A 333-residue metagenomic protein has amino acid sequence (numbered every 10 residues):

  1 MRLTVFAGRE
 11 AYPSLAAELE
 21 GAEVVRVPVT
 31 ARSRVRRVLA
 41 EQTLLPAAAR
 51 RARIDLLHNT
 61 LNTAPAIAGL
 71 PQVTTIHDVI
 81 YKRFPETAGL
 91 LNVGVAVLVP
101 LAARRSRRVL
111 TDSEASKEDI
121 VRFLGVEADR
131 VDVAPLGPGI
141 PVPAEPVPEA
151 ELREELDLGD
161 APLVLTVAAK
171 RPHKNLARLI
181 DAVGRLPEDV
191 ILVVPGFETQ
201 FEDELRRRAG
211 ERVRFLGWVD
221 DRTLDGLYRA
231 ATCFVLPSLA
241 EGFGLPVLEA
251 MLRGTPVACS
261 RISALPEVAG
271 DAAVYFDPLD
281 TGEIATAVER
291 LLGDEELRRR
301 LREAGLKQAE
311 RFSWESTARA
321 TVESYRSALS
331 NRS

Functional and structural regions predicted by a protein language model:
M1-S333: Carbohydrate transferase catalytic cores enriched for Leloir-type hexosyltransferases
